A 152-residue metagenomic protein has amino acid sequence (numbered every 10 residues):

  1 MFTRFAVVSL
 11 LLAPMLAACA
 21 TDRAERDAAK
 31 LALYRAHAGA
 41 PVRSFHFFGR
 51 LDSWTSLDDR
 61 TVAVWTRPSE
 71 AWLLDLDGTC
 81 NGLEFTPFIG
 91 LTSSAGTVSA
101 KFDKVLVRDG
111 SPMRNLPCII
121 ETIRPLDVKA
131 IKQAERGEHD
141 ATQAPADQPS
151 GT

Functional and structural regions predicted by a protein language model:
M1-S9: Bacterial N-terminal signal peptides that target proteins for export
F2, G151-T152: Intrinsically disordered terminal and processing segments
V8, L51-S53, P112: Residues embedded in well-ordered secondary-structure elements
M15-A18: C-terminal motif of bacterial Sec signal peptides marking the signal peptidase cleavage site
A20-L83, H139-P149: N-terminal secretory signal peptides
G78-G151: Helix-rich interaction surfaces within compact, conserved domain-sized segments that mediate assembly or partner
